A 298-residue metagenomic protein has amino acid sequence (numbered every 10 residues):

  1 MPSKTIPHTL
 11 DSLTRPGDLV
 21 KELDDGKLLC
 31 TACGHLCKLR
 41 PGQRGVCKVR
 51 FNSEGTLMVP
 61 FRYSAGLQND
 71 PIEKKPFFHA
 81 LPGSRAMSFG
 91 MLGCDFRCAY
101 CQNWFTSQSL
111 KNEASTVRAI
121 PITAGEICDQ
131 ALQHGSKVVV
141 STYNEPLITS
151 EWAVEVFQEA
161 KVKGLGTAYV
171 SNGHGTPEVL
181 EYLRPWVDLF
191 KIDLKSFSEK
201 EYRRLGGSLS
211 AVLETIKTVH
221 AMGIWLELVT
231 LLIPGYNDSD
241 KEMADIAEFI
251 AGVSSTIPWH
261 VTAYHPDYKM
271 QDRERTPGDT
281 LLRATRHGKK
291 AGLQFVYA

Functional and structural regions predicted by a protein language model:
M1-P41, G235-Y236, D240-A298: Auxiliary Fe-S-binding modules of radical SAM enzymes
P2-C30, G34-G93, W104-Q108: N-terminal [4Fe-4S]-dependent radical SAM core
P2-K4, D18-K21, M58-Y63, N112 (+5 more regions): N-terminal start-of-chain detector that recognizes signal peptides and the immediate post-cleavage beginning
C98-Q102: The canonical Cys-X-X-Cys-His
T106-V117, V162: A short alpha->loop->secondary-structure connector
P121-T276: Conserved AdoMet/S-adenosylmethionine-binding subsite of the radical SAM
